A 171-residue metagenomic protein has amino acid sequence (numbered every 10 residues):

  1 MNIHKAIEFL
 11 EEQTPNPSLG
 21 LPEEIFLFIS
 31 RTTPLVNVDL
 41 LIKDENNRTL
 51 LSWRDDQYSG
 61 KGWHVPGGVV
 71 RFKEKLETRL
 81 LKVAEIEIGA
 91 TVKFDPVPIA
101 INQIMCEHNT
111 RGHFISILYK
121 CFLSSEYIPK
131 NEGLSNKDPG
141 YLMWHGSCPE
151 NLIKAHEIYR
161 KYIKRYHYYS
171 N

Functional and structural regions predicted by a protein language model:
M1-D39: Acidic, metal-coordinating catalytic segment for phosphate/diphosphate chemistry, firing primarily on the Nudix
E24-T49, D95, S116-F122: Conserved N-terminal beta-strand and adjoining loop/helix that marks the start of the Nudix/MutT-like hydrolase domain
S30-P34, V70-E74, N109: Short, solvent-exposed loop/helix junctions and linker helices that flank or host conserved functional motifs
P34, W63, G112: Residues that recognize and position ribonucleotide moieties
K43-T49, Q57-S59, I104-M105, F122-I128: Short, charged/polar surface micro-motifs in flexible loops or helix N-caps
R48-E87: Conserved Nudix-box catalytic region and its N-terminal flanking loop in Nudix hydrolases and closely related
G89-Y127: Active-site segment of metal-dependent pyrophosphate-handling enzymes, primarily the Nudix hydrolase catalytic core
L118-K120, P129-S170: NUDIX/MutT-family hydrolases
